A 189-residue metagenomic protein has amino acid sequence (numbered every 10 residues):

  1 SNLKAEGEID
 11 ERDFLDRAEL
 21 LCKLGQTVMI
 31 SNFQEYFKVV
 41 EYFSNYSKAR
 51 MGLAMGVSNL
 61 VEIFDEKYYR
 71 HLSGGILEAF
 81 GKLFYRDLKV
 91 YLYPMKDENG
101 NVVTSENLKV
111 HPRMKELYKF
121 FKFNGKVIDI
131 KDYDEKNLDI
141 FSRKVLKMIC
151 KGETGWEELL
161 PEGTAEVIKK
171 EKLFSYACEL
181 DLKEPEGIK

Functional and structural regions predicted by a protein language model:
S1-K189: Nucleotidyltransferase catalytic core that binds NTPs
